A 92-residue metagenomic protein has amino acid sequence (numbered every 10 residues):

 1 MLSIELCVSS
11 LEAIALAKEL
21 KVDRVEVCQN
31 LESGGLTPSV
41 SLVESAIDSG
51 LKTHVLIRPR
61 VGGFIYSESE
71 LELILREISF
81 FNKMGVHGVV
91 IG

Functional and structural regions predicted by a protein language model:
S3-L31, D48-S49, S67-I91: Alpha/beta enzyme core
G35-V61: Alpha-helix-loop-beta-strand connector modules within alpha/beta enzyme cores
